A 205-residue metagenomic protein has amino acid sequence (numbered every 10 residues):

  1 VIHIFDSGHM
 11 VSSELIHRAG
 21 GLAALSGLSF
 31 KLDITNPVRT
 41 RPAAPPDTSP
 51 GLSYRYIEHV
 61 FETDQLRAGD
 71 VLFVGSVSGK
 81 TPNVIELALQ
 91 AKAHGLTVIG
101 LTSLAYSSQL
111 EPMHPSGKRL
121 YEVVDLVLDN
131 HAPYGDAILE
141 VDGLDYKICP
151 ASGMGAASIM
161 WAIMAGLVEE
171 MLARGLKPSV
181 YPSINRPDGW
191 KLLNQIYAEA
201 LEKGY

Functional and structural regions predicted by a protein language model:
I2, H9-M164: Glycine-rich phosphate-binding loops that contact phosphosugars or nucleotide phosphates
S7-G8, A105, I184-G189: Glycine-rich beta-alpha junction loops
E169-Y205: Active-site phosphate/pyrophosphate-binding segments
